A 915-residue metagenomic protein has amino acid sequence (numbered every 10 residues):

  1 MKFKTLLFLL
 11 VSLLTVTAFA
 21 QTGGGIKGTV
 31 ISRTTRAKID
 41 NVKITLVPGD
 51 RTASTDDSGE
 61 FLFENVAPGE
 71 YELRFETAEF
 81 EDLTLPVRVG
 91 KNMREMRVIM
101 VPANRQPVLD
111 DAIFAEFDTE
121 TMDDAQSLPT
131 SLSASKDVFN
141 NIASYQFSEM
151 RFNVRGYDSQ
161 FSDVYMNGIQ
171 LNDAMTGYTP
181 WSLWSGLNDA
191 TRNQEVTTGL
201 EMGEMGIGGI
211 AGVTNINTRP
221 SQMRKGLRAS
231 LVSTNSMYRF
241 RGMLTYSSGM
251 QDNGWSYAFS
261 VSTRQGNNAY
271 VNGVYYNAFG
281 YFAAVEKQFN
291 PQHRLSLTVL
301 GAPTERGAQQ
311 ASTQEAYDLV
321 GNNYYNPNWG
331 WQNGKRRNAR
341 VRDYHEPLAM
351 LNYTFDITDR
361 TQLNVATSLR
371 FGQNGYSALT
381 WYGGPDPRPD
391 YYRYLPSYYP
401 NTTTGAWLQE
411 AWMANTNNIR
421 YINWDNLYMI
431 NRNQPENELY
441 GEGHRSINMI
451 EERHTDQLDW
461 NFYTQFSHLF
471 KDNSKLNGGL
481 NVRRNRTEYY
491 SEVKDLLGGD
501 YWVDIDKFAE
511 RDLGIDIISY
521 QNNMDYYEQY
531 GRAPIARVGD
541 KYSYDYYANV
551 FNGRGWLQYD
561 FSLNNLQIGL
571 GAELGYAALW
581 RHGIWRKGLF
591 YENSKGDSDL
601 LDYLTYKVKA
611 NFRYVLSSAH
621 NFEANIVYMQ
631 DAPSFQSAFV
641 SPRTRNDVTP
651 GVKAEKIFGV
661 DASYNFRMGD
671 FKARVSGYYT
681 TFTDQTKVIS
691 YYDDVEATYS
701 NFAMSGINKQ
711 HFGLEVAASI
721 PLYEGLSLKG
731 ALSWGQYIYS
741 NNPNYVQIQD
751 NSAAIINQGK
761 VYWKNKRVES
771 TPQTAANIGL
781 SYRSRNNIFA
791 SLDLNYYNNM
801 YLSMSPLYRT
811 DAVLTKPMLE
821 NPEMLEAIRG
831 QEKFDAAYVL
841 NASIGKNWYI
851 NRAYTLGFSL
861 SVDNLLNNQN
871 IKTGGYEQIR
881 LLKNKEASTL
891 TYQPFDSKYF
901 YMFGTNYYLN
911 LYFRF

Functional and structural regions predicted by a protein language model:
S131, V138-I142, I169-L200, N217-R219 (+2 more regions): Short acidic/polar hinge/loop motifs at secondary-structure boundaries that mediate gating or recognition
G203, V213-G249, V261-G273, A548 (+1 more regions): Short strand-turn segments of transmembrane beta-barrel domains in outer membranes, especially the first one or two
E286, R294-T354, G375-E451, I517-V538 (+1 more regions): Acidic/polar loop-and-plug regions of large Gram-negative outer-membrane beta-barrel proteins
G307, A311-A316, N522-I535, A578-L589 (+7 more regions): Surface-exposed extracellular loop regions of Gram-negative outer-membrane beta-barrel proteins, predominantly
N326-L348, N352, S598-N611, V615-N621 (+4 more regions): Outer-membrane beta-barrel signature, preferentially recognizing the C-terminal barrel domain of Gram-negative
M449, K475-S617, S637, P642-R643 (+2 more regions): Signature of Gram-negative outer-membrane beta-barrel scaffolds
Y679-T681, F702-Y808, Y912-R914: Gram-negative outer-membrane beta-barrel transporters
T683, L728, Y796-L814, K846-F915: C-terminal beta-signal and adjacent terminal beta-strands/loops of Gram-negative outer-membrane beta-barrel proteins
